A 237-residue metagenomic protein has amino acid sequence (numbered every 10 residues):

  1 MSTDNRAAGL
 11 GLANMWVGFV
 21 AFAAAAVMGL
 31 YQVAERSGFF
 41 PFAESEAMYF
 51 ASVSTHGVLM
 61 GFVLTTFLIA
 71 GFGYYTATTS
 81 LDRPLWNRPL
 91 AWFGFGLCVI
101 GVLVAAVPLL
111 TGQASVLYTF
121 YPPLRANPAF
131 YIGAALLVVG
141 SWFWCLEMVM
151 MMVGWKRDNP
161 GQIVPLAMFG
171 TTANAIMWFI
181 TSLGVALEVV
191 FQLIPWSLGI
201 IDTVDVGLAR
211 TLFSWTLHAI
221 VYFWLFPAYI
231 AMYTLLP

Functional and structural regions predicted by a protein language model:
M1-A7: Short, Lys/Arg-rich, polar N-terminal cytosolic tail immediately upstream of the first transmembrane signal-anchor
L10-F42, A47-R83, N87-S115, P128-M152 (+2 more regions): Hydrophobic cores of alpha-helical transmembrane segments in multi-pass integral membrane proteins
T119-A129: Non-cytosolic membrane-interface motifs at loop->transmembrane helix junctions
D158-N159: Intracellular loop-helix junctions on the cytosolic face of multi-pass helical membrane proteins
I200: Glycine-rich loop/turn
